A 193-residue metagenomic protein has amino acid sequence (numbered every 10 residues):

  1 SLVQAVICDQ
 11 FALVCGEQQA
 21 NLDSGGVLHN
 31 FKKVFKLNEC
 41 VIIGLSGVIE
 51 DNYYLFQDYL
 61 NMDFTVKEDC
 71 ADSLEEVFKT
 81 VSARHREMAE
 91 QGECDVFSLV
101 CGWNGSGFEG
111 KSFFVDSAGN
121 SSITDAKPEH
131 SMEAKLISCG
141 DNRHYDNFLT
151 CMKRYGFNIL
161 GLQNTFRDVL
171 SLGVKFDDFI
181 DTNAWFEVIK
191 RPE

Functional and structural regions predicted by a protein language model:
S1-E193: N-terminal nucleophile
